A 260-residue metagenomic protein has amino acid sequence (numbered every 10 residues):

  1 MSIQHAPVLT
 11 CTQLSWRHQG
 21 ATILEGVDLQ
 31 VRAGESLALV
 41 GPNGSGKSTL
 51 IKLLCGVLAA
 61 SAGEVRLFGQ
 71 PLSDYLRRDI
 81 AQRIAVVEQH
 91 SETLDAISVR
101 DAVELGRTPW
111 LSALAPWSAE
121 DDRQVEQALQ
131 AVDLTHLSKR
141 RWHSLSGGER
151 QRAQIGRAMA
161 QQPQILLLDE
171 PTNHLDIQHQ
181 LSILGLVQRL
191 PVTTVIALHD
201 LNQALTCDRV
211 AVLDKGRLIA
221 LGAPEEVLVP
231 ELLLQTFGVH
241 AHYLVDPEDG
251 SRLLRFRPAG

Functional and structural regions predicted by a protein language model:
V40-P42: The feature captures the beta-strand-to-loop junction immediately N-terminal to the Walker
C55: Helix-to-loop junction immediately C-terminal to a conserved catalytic motif
G63-P71, I80, R140: Conserved ABC transporter NBD signature motif
P116, R141-L145, E149: Conserved ABC ATPase signature
A160-Q164: A short, proline-enriched helix->beta-strand linker immediately N-terminal to the Walker B motif in ABC-type P-loop
L166-E170, L175: Catalytic Walker B motif of ABC-type/P-loop ATPase nucleotide-binding domains
Q235-G260: ABC ATPase nucleotide-binding domains
